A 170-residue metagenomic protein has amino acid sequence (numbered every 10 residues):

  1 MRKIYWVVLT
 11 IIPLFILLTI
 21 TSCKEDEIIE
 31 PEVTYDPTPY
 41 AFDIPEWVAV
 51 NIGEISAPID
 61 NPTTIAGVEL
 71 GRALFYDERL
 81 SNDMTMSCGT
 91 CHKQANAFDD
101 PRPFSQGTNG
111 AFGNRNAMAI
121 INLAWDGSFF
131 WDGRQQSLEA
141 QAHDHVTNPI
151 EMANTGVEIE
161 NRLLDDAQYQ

Functional and structural regions predicted by a protein language model:
M1-T10: Bacterial N-terminal signal peptides that target proteins for export
Y5, C23-Q170: Periplasmic c-type cytochrome electron-transfer domains
T10-L17: Hydrophobic helical h-region of N-terminal Sec-dependent signal peptides in bacterial secretory/periplasmic proteins
L18-S22: C-terminal motif of bacterial Sec signal peptides marking the signal peptidase cleavage site
